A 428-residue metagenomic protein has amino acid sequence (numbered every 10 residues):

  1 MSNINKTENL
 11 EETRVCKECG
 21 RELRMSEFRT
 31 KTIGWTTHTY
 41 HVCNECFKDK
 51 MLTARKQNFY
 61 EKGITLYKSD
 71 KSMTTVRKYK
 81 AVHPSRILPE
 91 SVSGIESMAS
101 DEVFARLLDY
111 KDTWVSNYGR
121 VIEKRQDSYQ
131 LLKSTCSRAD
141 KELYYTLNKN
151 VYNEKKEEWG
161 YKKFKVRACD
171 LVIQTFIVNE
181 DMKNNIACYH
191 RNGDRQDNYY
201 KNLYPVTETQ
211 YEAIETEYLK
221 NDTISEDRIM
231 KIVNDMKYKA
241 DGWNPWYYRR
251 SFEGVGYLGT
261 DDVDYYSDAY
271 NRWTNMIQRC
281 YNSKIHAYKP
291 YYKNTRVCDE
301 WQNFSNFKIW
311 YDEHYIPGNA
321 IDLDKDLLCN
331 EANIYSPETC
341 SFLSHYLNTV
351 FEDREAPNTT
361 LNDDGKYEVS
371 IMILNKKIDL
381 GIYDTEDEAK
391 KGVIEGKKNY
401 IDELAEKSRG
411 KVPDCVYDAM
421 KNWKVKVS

Functional and structural regions predicted by a protein language model:
S2-E8: Short, intrinsically disordered linker segments that flank or connect zinc-binding domains
L10-E11, H38: Flanking scaffold residues of small Cys/His-coordinated metal-binding clusters
C16-C19, C43: Short cysteine-rich clusters marking metal-coordination/redox-active sites
M25, T30-I186, D194-G318, A332-I394 (+3 more regions): Conserved recognition-core residues within compact binding domains
L323-C329: Domain-exit/linker segments immediately C-terminal to small folded modules
D402-S428: Extended, polar beta-sheet/loop recognition surfaces of beta-rich domains that mediate binding to diverse ligands
